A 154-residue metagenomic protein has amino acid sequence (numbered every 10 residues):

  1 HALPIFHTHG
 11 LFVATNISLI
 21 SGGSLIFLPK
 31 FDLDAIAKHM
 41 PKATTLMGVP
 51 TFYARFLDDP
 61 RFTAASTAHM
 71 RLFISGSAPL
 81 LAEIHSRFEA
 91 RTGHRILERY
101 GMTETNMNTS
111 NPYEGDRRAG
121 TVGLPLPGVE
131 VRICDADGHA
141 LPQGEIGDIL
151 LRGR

Functional and structural regions predicted by a protein language model:
H1-R55, L72, L97, C134: AMP-binding/adenylate-forming
P4, S77, G101, G123 (+1 more regions): Active-site glycine-centered loops adjacent to acidic/histidine catalytic or metal-binding residues that shape
H7, A82, P127: Nucleotide-sugar-dependent glycosyltransferase donor-binding/catalytic pocket residues
L11, K30, G93, M102 (+2 more regions): ATP/adenylate-binding site constellation spanning eukaryotic-like Ser/Thr protein kinases, ABC-transporter
I20, M40-G48, L57-R118, E130 (+1 more regions): Gly/Ser/Thr-rich phosphate-binding loop
T51-F52, A78-P79, R154: Alpha-helix/helix-capping structural signal
G120-L126, A140: Short Gly/Pro-enriched turn/cap motifs at secondary-structure boundaries
R132-L151: Conserved beta-loop-beta connector loops within the AMP-binding
